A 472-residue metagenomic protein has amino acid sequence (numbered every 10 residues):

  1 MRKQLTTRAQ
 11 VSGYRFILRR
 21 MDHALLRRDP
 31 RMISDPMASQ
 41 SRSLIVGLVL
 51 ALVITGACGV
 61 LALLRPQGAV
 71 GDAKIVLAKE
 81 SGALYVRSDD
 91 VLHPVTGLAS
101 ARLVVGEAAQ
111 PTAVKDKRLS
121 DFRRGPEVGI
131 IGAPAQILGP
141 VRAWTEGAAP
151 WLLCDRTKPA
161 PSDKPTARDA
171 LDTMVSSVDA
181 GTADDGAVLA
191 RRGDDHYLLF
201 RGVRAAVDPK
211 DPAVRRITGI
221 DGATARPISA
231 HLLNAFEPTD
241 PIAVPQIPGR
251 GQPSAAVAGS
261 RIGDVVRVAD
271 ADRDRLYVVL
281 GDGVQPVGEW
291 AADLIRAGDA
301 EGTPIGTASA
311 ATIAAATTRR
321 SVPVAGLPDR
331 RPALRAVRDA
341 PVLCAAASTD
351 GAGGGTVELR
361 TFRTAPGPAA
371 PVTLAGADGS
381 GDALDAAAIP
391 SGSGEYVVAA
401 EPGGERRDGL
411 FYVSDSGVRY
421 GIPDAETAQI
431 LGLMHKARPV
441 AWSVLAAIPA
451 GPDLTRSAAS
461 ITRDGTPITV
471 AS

Functional and structural regions predicted by a protein language model:
M1-S472: Short, surface-exposed polybasic-aromatic patches that bind anionic ligands, especially phosphate groups
